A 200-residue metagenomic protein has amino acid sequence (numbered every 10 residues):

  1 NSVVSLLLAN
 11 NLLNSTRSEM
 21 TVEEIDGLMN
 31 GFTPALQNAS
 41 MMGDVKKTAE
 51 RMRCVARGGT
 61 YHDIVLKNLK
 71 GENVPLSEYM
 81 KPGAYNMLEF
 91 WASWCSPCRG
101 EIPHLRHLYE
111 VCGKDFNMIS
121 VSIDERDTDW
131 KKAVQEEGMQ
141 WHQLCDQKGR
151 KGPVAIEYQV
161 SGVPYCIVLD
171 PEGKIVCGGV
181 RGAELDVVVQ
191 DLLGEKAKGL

Functional and structural regions predicted by a protein language model:
N1-Y79, G83-A84: Oxidative protein folding and maturation machinery
L6, N10, D26, N30 (+7 more regions): Solvent-exposed, polar/charged alpha-helical surfaces in well-ordered, non-transmembrane soluble domains, broadly
P75-R99, L105: Short active-site neighborhood of thiol/selenol oxidoreductases, capturing the structured segment around
E89, I119-S122, L144: Short beta-strand segments
C98-G100, G194-L200: Short, solvent-exposed cationic patches
R99-E137, G149-E157, V187: Structural microenvironment flanking redox-active thiols in thiol-disulfide oxidoreductases
M139, D146-G194: Thiol/disulfide oxidoreductase modules built on the thioredoxin-like
